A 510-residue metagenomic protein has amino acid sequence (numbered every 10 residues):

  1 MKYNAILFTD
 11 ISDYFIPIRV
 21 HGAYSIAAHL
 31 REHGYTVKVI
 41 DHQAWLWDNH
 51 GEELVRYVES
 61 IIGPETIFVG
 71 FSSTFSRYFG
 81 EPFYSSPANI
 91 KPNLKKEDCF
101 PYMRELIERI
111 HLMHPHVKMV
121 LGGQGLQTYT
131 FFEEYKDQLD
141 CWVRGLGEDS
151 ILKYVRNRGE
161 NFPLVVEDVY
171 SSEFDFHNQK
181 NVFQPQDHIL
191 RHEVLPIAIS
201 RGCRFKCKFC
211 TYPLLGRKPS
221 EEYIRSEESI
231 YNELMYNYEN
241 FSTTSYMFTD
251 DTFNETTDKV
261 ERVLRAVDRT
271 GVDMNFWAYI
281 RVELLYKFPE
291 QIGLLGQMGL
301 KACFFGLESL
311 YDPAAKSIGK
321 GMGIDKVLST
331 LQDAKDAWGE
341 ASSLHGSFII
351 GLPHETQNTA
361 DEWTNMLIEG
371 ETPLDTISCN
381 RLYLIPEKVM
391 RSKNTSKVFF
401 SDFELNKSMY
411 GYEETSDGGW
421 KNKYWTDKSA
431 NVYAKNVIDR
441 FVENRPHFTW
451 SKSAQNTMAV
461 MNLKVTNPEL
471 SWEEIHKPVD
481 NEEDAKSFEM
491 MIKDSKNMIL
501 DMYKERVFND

Functional and structural regions predicted by a protein language model:
M1-F8, V55, E59-I67, R109 (+2 more regions): Radical SAM enzyme core and accessory elements
M1-N240: Acidic, low-complexity intrinsically disordered segments
I18, F176-E340, I350, N365: Radical SAM [4Fe-4S] cluster-binding motif and immediate context
A23, G51-V58, P92-R109, V260-R262 (+3 more regions): Well-ordered, non-membrane alpha-helical segments in soluble/globular domains
H33-Y35, L106-V117, N240-F241, T270 (+4 more regions): A structural motif corresponding to the C-terminal end of an alpha-helix and its immediate exit/capping segment
V39-D41, L121, A278, G346 (+1 more regions): A structural preference for short, hydrophobic beta-strand core positions in alpha/beta folds
F75-Y84, L126-F131, D258, P313-I318 (+2 more regions): Flexible glycine/acidic-rich beta-alpha junction loops that bind and position SAM and/or redox cofactors in anaerobic
T130-D137, P353-E369: Catalytic cores of alpha/beta
